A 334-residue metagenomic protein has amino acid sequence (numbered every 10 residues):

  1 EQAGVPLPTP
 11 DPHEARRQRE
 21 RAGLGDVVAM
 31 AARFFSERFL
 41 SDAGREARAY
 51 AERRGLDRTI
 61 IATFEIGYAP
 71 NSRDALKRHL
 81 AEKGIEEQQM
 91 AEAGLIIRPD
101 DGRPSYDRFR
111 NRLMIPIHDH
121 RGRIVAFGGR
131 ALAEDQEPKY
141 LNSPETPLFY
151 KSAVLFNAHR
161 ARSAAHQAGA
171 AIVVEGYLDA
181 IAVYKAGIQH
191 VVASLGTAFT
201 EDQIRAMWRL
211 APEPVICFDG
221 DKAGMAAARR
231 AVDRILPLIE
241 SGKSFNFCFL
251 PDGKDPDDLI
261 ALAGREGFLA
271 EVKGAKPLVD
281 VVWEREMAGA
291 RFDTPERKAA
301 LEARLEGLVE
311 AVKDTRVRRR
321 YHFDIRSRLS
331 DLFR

Functional and structural regions predicted by a protein language model:
A3-H13, R17, I61-T63, Y68-S72 (+2 more regions): Terminal amphipathic helices with adjacent charged low-complexity linkers/tails
H13-R33, G44, A49, S72-L210 (+2 more regions): Phosphate-handling DNA/RNA-contact segment within nucleic-acid enzymes
A15-R16, A32-L40, F64-A69, Y106 (+1 more regions): Conserved short loop/turn motifs at secondary-structure junctions
E20, L24, V28, L40 (+6 more regions): Generic alpha-helical segment signature
A31-F34, A51, E65, V282 (+2 more regions): Short alpha-helical scaffolding segments that buttress acidic/His motifs in well-ordered protein cores
L40-D42, R53-I60, E82, E86-E87 (+1 more regions): Bacterial peptidoglycan biogenesis and beta-lactam-recognition machinery
R54-G67, G187-T197: Short, well-structured beta-strand/strand-turn elements
D119-H120, R162-A171, A198-P214, G220-R334: A charged alpha-helical hairpin associated with nucleic-acid processing machineries
